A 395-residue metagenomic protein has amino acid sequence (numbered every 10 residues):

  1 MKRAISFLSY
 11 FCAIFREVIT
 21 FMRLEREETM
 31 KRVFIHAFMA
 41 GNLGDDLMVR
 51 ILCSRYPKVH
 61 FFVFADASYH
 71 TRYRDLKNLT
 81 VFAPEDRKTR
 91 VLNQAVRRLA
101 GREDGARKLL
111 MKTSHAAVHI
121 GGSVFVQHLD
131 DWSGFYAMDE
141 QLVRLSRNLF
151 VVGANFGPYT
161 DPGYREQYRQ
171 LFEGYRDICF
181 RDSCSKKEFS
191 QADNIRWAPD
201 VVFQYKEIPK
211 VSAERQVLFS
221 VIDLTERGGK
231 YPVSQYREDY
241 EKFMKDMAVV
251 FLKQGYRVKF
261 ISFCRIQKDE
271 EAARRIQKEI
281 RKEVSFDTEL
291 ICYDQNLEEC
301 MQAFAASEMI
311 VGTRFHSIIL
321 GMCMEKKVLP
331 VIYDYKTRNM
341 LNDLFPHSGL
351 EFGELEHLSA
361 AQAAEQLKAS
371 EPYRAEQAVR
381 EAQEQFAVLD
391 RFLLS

Functional and structural regions predicted by a protein language model:
K2-S395: Active-site anion-handling motifs in enzyme catalytic cores
